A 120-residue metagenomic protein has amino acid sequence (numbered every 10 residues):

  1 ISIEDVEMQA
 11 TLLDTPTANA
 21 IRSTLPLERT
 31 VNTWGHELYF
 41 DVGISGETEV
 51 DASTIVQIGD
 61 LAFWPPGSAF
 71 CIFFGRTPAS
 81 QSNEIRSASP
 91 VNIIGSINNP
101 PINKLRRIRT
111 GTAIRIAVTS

Functional and structural regions predicted by a protein language model:
I1-I3: A short beta-strand micro-motif
M8-T15: Short, contiguous acidic and Ser/Thr-rich linear segments
T24, N32-I58, W64: Compact, glycine-rich, soluble single-domain proteins
R29-V42, S82-S96: Short, basic/aromatic beta-hairpin or loop at an interaction surface
D51-N92: Mid-chain, well-packed structural core segment of small domains
R86-S120: Well-ordered alpha/beta subsegment
